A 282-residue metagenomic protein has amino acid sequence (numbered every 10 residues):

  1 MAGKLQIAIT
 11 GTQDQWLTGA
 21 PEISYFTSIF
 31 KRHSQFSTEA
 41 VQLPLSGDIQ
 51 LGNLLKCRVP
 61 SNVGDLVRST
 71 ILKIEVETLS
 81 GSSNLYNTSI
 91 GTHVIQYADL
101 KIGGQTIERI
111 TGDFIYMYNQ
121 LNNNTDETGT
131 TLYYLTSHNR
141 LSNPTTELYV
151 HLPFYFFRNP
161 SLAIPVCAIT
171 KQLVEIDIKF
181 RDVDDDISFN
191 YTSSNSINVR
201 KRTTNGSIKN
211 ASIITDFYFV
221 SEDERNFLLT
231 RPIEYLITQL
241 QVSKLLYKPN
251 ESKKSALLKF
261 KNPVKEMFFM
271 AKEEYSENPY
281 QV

Functional and structural regions predicted by a protein language model:
M1-V282: Short, low-complexity Pro/Thr/Gly
